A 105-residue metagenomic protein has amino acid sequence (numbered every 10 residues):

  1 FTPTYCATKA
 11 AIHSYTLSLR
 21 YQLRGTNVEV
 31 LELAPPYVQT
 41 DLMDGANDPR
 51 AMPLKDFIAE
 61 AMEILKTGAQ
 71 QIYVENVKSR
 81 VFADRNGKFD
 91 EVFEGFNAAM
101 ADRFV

Functional and structural regions predicted by a protein language model:
F1-Y5: Conserved catalytic loop/helix region of short-chain dehydrogenase/reductase
T8: Active-site helix of classical SDR
S18-E29: Active-site-adjacent segment of SDR/Rossmann-fold oxidoreductases
N27, L65-A69, F104: Secondary-structure transition/hinge residues
E32-L33, T40, D44-G87: C-terminal helical subdomain
A83-V105: Acidic/histidine-enriched, glycine/proline-rich intrinsically disordered or flexible terminal extensions
